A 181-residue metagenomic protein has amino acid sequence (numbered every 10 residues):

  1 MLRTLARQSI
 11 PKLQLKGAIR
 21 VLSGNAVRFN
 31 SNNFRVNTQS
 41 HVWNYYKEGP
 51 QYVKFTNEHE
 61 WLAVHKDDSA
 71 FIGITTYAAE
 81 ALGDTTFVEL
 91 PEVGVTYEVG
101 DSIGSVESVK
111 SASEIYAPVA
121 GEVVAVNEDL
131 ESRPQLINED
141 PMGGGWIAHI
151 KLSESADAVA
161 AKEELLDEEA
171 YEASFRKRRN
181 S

Functional and structural regions predicted by a protein language model:
M1-P50: N-terminal mitochondrial targeting presequence
S40-A78: PDZ/PDZ-like peptide-tail recognition elements
E58, K66, E92-V93, V99 (+2 more regions): Short, flexible surface segments
V64-D84, S108-A117: Short beta-strand-turn/beta-hairpin segments enriched in glycine/proline and small hydrophobics that form edge-strand
A81-T96, Y116, V126-N127: Short histidine-centered loop motifs in beta-beta connectors
G94-V109, I150: A structural signal for short beta-strand/turn segments enriched in small hydrophobics and glycine
V124, E128-S181: Acidic/glycine-rich phosphate/pyrophosphate-binding loops and surrounding catalytic core that coordinate Mg2+
